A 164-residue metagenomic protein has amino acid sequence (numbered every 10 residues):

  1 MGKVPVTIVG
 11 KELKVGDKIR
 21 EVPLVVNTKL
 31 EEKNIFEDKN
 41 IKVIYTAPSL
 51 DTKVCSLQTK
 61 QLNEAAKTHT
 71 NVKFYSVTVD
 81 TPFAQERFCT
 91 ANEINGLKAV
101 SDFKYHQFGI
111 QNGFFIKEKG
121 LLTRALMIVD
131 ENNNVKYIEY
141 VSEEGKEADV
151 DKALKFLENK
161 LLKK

Functional and structural regions predicted by a protein language model:
M1-K164: Chalcogenol-based redox active-site neighborhoods
